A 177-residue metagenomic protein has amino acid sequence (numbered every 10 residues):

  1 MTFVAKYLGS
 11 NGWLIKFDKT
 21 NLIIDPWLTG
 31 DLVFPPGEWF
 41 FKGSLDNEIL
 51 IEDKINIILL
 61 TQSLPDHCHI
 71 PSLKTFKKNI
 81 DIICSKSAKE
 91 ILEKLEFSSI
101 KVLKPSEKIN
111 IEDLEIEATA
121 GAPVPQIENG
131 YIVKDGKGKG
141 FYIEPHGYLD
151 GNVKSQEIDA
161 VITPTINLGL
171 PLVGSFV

Functional and structural regions predicted by a protein language model:
M1-K6, N21: Extreme N-terminal starter segment of soluble prokaryotic enzymes
T2-V4, F76-I82, G138-F141: Short active-site oxyanion
L8-D18, N110-I162: Catalytic core of the metallo-beta-lactamase
T20-L59, P71-T75, Y148-Q156: Pre-active-site segment of Zn-dependent metallo-hydrolases
L22, L59, I83, I143 (+1 more regions): Structural motif
P26-L28, S63, G121-A122, P145-Y148 (+1 more regions): Active-site metal-binding loops of divalent metal-dependent hydrolases
S44-I109: Active-site HxH/HxHxD metal-binding segment of metal-dependent hydrolases
D81, S87-E90, D150-V177: Cap/insert and terminal regions of metallo-dependent hydrolase folds
